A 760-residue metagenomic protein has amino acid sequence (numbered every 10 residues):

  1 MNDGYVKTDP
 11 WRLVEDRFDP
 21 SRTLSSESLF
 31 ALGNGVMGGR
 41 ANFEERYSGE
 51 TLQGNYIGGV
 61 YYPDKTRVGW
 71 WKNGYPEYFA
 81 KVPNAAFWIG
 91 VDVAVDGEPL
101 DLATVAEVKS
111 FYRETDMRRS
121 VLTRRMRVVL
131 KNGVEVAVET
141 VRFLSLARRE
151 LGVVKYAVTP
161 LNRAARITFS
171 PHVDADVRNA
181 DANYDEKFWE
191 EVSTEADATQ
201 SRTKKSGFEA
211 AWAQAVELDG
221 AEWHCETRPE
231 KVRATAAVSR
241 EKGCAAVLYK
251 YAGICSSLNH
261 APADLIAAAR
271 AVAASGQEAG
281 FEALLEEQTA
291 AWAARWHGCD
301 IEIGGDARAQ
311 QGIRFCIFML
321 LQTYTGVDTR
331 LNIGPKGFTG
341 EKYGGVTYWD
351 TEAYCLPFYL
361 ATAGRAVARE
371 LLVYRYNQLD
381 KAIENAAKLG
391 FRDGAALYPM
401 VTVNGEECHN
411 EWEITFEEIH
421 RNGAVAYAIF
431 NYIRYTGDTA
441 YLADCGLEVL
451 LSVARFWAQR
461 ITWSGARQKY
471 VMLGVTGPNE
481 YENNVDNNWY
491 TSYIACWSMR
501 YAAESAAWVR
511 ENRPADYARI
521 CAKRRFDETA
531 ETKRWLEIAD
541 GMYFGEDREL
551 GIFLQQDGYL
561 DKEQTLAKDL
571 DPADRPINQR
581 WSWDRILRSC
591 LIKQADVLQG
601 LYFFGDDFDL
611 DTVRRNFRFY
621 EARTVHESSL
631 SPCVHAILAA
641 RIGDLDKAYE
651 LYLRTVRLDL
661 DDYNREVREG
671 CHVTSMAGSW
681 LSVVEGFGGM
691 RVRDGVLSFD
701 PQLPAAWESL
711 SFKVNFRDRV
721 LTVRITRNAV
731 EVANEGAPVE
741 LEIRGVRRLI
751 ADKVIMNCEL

Functional and structural regions predicted by a protein language model:
N2-Q311, L321: Beta-sandwich/jelly-roll carbohydrate-recognition scaffolds of carbohydrate-active enzymes
L24-I57, Y61, Y354, N404-G405 (+6 more regions): C-terminal capping/lid segments that line or modulate ligand- or cofactor-binding pockets
E77-K131, L610-R614, E621-A622, S629 (+1 more regions): Non-catalytic C-terminal accessory modules of carbohydrate-active enzymes
R295-E370, R534-I538, G545, Q564 (+1 more regions): Structured secondary-structure scaffolds
I303-Q310, G326-D328, A361-L372, I433-E448 (+4 more regions): Structural helix-adjacent loops and short alpha-helical linkers that scaffold large soluble proteins
Y324-T339, R365-Y427, I433, A440-D444 (+4 more regions): Helix-terminus loop motifs that line ligand-binding clefts
T339-T347, A396-Y435, T439-D444, R455-R534 (+1 more regions): The feature captures the catalytic groove of carbohydrate-active enzymes
T347-A353, P357-Y376, R500, A507 (+1 more regions): Active-site core of glycosidic bond-cleaving carbohydrate-active enzymes
